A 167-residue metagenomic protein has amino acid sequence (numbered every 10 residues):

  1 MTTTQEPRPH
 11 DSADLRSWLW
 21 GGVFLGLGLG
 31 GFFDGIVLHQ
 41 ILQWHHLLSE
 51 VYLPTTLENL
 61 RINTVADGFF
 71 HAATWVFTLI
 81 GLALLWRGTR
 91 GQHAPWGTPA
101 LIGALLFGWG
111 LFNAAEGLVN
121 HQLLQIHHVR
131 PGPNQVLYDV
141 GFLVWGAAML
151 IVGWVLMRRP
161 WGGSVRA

Functional and structural regions predicted by a protein language model:
M1-D14: Short, Lys/Arg-rich, polar N-terminal cytosolic tail immediately upstream of the first transmembrane signal-anchor
D14-L15, L19-V23, D67, T74 (+4 more regions): Hydrophobic alpha-helical transmembrane segments of integral membrane proteins, especially multi-pass transporters
L15-L38: N-terminal signal-anchor transmembrane alpha helix
L38-L48, G117-L137: Interfacial helix-loop-helix junctions of multi-pass membrane proteins
H45-I62: Perimembrane loop-to-helix junctions flanking transmembrane segments
N59-A83, N134-V152, M157: Membrane-interface loop-to-helix entry segments
A83-G108, G163-A167: Cytoplasmic juxtamembrane regions at transmembrane-helix boundaries
T98-H127: Hydrophobic alpha-helical transmembrane segments of integral membrane proteins
